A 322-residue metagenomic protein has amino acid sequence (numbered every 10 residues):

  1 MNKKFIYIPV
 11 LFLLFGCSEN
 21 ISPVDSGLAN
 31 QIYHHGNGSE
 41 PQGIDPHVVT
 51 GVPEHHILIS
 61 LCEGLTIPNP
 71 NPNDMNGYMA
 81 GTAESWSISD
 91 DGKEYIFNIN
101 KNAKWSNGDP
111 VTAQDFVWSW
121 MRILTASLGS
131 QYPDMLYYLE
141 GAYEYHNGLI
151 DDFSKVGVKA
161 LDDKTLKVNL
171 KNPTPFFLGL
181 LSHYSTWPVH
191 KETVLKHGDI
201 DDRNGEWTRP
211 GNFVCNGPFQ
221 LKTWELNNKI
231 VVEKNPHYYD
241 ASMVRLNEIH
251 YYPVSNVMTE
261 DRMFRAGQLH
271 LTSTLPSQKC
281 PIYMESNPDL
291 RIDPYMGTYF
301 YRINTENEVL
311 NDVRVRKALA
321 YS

Functional and structural regions predicted by a protein language model:
F15-G16: C-terminal motif of bacterial Sec signal peptides marking the signal peptidase cleavage site
A29-E40, E84, E94-F97, F116-S119 (+4 more regions): Short, well-ordered beta-strand elements
G36-D90, V214-C215: N-terminal lobe/hinge region of extracytoplasmic solute-binding protein
N69-P70, L170-V244, E248, M258: Gly/Pro-rich hinge or "lid" segments in bacterial periplasmic/extracellular proteins
E84-D134, K167, V309-N311: Aromatic- and charge-enriched surface segment that lines or borders ligand/interaction sites
N98, V117, L128-K196: Surface-exposed binding/hinge segments that line and control ligand-binding clefts or catalytic entry sites
T112-S119, D163-N169, P173, G217-P218 (+3 more regions): Alpha-helical secondary-structure segments
K222-E233, H250-N307, K317-A318: Extracellular/periplasmic solute-recognition and catalytic clefts
